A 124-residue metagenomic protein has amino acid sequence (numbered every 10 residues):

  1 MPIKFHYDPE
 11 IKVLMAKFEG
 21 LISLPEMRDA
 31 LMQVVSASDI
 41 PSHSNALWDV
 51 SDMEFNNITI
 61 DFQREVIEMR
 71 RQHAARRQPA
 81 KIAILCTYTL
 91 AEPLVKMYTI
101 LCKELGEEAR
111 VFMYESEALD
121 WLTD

Functional and structural regions predicted by a protein language model:
M1-D124: Amphipathic, Lys/Arg-enriched alpha-helical "gate/interface" segment within cytosolic domains that mediates
